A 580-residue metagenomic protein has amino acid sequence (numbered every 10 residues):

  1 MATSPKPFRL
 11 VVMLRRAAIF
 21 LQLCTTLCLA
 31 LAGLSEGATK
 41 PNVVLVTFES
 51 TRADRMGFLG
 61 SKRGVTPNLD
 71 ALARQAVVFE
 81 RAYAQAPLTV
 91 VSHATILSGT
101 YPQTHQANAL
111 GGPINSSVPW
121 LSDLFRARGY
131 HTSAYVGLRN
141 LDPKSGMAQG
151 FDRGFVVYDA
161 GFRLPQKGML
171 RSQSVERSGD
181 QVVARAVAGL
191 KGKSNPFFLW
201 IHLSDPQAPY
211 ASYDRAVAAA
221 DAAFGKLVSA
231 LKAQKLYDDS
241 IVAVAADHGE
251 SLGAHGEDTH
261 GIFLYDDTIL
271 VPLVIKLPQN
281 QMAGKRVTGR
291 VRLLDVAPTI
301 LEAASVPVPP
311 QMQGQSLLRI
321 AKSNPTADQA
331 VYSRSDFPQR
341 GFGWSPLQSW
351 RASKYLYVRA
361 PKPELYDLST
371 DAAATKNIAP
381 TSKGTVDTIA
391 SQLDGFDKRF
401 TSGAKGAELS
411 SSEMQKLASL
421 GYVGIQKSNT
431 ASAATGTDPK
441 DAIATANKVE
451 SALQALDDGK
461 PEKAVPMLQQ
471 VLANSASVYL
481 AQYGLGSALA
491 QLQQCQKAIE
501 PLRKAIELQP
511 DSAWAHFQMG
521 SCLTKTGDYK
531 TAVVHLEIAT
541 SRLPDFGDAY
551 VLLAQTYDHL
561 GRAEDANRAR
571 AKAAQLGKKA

Functional and structural regions predicted by a protein language model:
M1-R16: N-terminal secretory signal peptides that target proteins for export/translocation
A17-A30: Bacterial N-terminal signal peptides
A30-Q496, E500-R503, L508-S521, K525 (+5 more regions): Catalytic domains that recognize anionic headgroups
P544: Primarily a LysM-type cell-wall glycan-binding module
K578-A580: Short, solvent-exposed mixed-charge patches
